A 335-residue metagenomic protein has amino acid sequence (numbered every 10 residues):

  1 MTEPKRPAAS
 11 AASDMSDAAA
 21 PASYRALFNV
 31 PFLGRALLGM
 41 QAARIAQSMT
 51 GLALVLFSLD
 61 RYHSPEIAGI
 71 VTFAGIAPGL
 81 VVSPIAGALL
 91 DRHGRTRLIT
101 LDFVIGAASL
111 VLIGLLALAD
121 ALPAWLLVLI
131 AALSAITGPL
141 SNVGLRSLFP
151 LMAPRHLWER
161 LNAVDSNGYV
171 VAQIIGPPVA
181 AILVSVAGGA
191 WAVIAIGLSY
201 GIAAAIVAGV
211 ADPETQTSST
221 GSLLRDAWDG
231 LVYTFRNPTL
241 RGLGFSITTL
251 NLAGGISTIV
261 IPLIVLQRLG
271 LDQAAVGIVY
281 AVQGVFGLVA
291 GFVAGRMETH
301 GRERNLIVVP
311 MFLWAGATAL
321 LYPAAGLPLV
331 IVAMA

Functional and structural regions predicted by a protein language model:
T2-A335: Alpha-helical transmembrane-bundle signature of multi-pass membrane transport and export proteins
